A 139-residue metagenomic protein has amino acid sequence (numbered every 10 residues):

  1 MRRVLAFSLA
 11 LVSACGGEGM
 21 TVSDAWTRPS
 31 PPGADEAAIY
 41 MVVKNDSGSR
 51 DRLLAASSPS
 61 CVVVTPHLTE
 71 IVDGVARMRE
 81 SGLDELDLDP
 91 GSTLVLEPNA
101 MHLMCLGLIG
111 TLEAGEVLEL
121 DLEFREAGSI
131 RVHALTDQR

Functional and structural regions predicted by a protein language model:
M1, G16-E18: Absolute protein N-terminus
M1-A10: Sec-dependent signal peptide recognition, specifically the positively charged N-region followed immediately by
V12-A14: C-terminal motif of bacterial Sec signal peptides marking the signal peptidase cleavage site
G19-R139: Compact, glycine-rich, soluble single-domain proteins
